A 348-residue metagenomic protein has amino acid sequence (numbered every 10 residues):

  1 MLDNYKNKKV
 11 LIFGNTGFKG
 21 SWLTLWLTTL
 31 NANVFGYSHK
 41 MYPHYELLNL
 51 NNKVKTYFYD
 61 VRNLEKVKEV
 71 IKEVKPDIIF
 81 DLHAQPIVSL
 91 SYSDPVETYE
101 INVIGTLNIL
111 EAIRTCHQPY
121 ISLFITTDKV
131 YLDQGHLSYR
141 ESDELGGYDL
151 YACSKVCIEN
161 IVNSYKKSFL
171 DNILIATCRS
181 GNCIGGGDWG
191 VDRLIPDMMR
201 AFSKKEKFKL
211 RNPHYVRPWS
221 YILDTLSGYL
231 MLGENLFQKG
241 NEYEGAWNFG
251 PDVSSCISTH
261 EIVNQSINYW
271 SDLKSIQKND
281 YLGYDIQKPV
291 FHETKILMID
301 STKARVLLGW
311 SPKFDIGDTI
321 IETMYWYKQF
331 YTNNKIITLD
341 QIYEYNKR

Functional and structural regions predicted by a protein language model:
M1-G181, Y325, D340-Q341, Y345-K347: N-terminal Rossmann-like NAD(P)+-binding domain of SDR-like oxidoreductases, especially those catalyzing
N15-G17, I79, I109, Y165 (+6 more regions): Generic structural signal for small/hydrophobic residues in well-ordered secondary structure, especially within
T29-A32, F202-R348: C-terminal substrate-binding subdomain of Rossmann-fold SDR/epimerase-dehydratase oxidoreductases
Y45-L48, Q134-L137, D188-D192, I222-L223 (+2 more regions): Short aromatic-enriched loop/helix-cap "lid" or pocket-rim segments at secondary-structure transitions that line
S93-D94, L150, G187-G190, E293-K295: Short, solvent-exposed loop/turn segments at secondary-structure boundaries
T106, V191-I195, Y229, V263: Amphipathic alpha-helical segments in well-structured domains
V130-Y131, C183-G185, T225, S254: Conserved sequence/active-site signature of Rossmann-fold short-chain dehydrogenase/reductase
G146-S154, V191-I195, P218-I222: The catalytic Tyr-centered alpha-helix of NAD(P)H-dependent dehydrogenases
